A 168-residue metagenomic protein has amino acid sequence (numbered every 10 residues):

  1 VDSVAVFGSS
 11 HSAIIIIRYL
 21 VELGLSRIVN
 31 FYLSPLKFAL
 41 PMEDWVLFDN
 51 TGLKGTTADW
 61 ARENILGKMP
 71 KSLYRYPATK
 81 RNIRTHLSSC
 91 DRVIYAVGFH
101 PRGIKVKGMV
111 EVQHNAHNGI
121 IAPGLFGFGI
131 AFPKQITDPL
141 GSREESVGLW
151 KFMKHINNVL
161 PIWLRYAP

Functional and structural regions predicted by a protein language model:
V1-P168: Flavin (primarily FAD) cofactor-binding/catalytic cores of flavoenzymes
